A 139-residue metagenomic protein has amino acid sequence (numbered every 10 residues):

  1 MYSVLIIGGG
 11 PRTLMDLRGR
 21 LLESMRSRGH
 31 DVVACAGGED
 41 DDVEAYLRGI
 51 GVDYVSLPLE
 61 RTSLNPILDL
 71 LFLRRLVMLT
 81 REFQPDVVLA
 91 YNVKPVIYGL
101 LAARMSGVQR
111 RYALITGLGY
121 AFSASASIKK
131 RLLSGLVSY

Functional and structural regions predicted by a protein language model:
S3-L5, R104-Y120: Active-site proximal beta-strand in glycosyltransferases
L5-L68: N-terminal strand-loop element at the rim of the active site of nucleotide-sugar-dependent glycosyltransferases
L17, I67-R74, Q109-R110, G119-Y139: Nucleotide-sugar donor phosphate/pyrophosphate-binding loop at the beta->alpha transition of glycosyltransferases
V33, L89, R111-A113: Structural detector of well-ordered beta-strand residues that form the stable sheet scaffold of enzyme domains
I50, F83, S106: Active-site charged/polar residues at nucleotide-handling catalytic sites that mediate phosphoryl, nucleotidyl
T80, Q84-D86: Proline-aspartate-enriched helix->loop->beta-strand connector
A90-V96, I115: Short His-centered aromatic/hydrophobic patch
